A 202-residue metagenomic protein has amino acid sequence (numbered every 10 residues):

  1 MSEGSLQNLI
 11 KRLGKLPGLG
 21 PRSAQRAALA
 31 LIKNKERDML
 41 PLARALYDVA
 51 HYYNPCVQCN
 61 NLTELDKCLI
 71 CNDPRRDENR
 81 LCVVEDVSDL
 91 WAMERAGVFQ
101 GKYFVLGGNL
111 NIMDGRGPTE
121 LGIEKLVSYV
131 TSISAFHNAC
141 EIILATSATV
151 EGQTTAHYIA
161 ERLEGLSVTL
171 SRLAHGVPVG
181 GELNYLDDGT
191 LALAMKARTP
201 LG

Functional and structural regions predicted by a protein language model:
S2-L6, K11, K15, S23-L90: Cys/His-rich Zn2+-binding cysteine-cluster or related metal-binding knuckle/ribbon modules and their
R12, L16, N34, V49-Y52 (+8 more regions): Conserved, well-folded catalytic cores of nucleic-acid-processing and energy-transducing macromolecular machines
P17, E36, V49, N61 (+3 more regions): Conserved phosphate/pyrophosphate-binding and hydrolysis machinery centered on Walker-type P-loop NTPases, extending
A24, N72-I143: Extended interfacial segments that mediate partner engagement and assembly in macromolecular machines
K35, F99-Q100, V127-S134, N138-G202: Long C-terminal interaction/binding lobes of large macromolecular proteins
C68, D114, G181-L183: Short, solvent-exposed polar/charged micro-motifs at secondary-structure junctions
C68, M93, Q153-A156: Short glycine-/acidic-enriched loop or helix-start segments at secondary-structure transitions that form or flank
